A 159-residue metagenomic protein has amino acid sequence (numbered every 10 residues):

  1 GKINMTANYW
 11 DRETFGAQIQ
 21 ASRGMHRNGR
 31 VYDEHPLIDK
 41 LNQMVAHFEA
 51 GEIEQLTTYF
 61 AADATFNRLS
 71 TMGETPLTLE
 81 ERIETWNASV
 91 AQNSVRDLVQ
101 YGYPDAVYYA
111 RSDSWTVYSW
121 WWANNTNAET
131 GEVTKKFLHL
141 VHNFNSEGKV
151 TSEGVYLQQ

Functional and structural regions predicted by a protein language model:
G1, T6, M44, Q55-T57 (+5 more regions): Hydrophobic pocket/interface hotspot
G1-S22, K135-Q159: Short beta-strand edge/turn micro-motifs at domain boundaries
Y9-W10, F60, W121-N125, L157: Short beta-strand segments enriched in hydrophobic/aromatic residues within well-folded beta-rich domains
E13-E54, T58: Short, low-complexity N-terminal intrinsically disordered segments enriched in polar/charged residues
Y59-W115: A solvent-exposed, acidic/Ser-Thr-rich amphipathic alpha-helical stretch
A62, E129, S146: Short, ordered coil/turn segments that flank beta-strands lining enzyme active or ligand-binding pockets
D113-A123: A short hydrophobic beta-strand element
N124-K135: Short, cysteine-centered beta-strand-loop-beta hairpins and adjacent loop/turn segments enriched in charged/polar
